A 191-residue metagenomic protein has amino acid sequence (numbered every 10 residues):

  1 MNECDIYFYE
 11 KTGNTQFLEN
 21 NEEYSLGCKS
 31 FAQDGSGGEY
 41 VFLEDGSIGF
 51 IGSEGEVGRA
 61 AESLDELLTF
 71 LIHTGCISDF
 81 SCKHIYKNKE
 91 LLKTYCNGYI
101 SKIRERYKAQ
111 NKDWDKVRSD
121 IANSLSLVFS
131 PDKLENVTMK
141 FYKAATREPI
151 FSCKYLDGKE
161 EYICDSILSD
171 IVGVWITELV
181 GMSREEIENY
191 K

Functional and structural regions predicted by a protein language model:
M1-G55, C82-K87, C96-K191: A surface-exposed partner-binding patch
I51-E90: Compact, glycine/acidic-enriched structural inserts
